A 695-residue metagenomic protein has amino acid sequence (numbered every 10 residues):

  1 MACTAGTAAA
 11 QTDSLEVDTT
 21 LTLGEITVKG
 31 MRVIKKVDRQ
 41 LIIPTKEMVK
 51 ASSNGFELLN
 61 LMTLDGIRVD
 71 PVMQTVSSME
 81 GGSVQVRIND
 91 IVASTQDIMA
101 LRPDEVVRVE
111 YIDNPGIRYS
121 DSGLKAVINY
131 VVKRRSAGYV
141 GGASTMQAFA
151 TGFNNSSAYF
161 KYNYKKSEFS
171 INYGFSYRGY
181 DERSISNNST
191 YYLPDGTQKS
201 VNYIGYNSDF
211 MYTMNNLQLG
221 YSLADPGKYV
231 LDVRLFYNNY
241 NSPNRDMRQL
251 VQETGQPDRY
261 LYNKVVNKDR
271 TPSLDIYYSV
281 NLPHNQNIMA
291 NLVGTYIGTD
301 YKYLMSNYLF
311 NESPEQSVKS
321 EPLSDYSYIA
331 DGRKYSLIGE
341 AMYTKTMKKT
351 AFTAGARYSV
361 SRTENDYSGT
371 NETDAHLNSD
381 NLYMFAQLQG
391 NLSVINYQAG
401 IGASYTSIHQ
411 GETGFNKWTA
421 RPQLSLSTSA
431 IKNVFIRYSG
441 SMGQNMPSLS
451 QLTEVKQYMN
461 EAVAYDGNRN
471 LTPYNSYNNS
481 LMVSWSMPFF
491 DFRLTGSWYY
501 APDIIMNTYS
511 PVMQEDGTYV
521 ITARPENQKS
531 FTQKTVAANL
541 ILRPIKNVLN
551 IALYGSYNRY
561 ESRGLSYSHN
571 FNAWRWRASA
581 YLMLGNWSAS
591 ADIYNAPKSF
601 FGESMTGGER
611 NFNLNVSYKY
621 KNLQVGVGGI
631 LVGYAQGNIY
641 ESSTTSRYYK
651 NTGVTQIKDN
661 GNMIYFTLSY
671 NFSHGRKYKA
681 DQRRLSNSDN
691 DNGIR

Functional and structural regions predicted by a protein language model:
T12-M48, V72-M73, D113: Short, acidic, small-residue-rich periplasmic hinge/interaction motif at the N-terminus of Gram-negative outer-membrane
E25, G55-N60, Q74-V76, Q96 (+2 more regions): N-terminal periplasmic accessory domains that precede and gate Gram-negative outer-membrane beta-barrel machines
F56-I91: Extracytoplasmic beta-strand/coil segments of soluble accessory domains associated with Gram-negative outer-membrane
N89-G116, L219: Short acidic/polar hinge/loop motifs at secondary-structure boundaries that mediate gating or recognition
P103-G138, E182: A beta-strand signature from Gram-negative outer-membrane beta-barrel systems, especially the internal plug domain
M214-S242, N263-T413, S429, F490-W498 (+1 more regions): Face-selective signature of the C-terminal outer-membrane beta-barrel domain
S336-I338, L377, Y383-F385, N468 (+4 more regions): Outer membrane beta-barrel strand-and-loop segments of large Gram-negative receptors, especially TonB-dependent
V434, Q444-R493, Y500-P502, I521-K534 (+1 more regions): Outer-membrane beta-barrel signature, preferentially recognizing the C-terminal barrel domain of Gram-negative
